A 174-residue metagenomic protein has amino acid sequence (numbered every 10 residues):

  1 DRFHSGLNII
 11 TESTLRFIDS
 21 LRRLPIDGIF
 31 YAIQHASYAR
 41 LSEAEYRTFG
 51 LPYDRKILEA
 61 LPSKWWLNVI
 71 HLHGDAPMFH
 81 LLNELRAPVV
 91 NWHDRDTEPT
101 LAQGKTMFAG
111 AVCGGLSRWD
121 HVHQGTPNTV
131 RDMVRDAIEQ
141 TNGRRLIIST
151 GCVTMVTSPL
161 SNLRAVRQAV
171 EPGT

Functional and structural regions predicted by a protein language model:
D1-T174: Active-site loop segments of alpha/beta catalytic cores
